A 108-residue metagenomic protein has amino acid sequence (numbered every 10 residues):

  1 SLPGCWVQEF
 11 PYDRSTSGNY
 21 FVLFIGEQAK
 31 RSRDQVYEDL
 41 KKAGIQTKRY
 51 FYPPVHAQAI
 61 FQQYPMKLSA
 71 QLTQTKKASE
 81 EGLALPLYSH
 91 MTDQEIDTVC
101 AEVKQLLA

Functional and structural regions predicted by a protein language model:
S1-A108: PLP-dependent aminotransferase class I/II
